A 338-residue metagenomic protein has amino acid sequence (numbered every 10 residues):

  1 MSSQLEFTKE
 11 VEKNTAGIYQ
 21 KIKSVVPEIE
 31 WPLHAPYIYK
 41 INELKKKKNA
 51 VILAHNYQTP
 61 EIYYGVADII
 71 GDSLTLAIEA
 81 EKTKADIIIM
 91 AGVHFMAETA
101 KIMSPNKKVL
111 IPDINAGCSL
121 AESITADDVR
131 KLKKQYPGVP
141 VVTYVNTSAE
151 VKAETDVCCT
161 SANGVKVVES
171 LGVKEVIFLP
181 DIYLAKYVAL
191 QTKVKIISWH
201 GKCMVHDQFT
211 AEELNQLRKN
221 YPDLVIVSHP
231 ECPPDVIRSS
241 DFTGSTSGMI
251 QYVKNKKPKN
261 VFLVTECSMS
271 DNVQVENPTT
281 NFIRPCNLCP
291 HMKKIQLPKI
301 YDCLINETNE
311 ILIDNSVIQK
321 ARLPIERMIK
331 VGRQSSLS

Functional and structural regions predicted by a protein language model:
S2-V264, M269-S338: Active-site loop-to-helix "anion-binding N-cap" substructures in soluble metabolic enzymes
